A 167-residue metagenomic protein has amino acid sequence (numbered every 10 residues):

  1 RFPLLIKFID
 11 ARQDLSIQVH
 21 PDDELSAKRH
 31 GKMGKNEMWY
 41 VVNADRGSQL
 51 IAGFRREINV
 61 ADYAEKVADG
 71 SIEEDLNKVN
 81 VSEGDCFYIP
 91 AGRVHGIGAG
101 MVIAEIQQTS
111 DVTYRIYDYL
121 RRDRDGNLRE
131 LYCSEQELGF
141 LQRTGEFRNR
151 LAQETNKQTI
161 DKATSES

Functional and structural regions predicted by a protein language model:
R1-E83, I97-S167: Active-site region of the double-stranded beta-helix
